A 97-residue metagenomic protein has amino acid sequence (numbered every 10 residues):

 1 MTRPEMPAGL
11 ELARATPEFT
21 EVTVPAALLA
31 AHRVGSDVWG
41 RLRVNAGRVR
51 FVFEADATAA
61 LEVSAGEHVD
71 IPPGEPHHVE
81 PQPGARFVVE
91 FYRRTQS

Functional and structural regions predicted by a protein language model:
M1-V34: A short, N-terminal "cap"/entry segment at the start of jelly-roll beta-barrel domains of the cupin/DSBH fold
A30-S36, V52-F53, A60-E62, V79-P81: Short histidine-centered beta-strand/loop micro-motifs that create catalytic or ligand/metal-coordination sites
S36-F51: Short, conserved beta-strand element in jelly-roll/cupin
R41, H68, H78: Short, surface-exposed charged micro-motifs
A46-R50, D56-A57, T95: Short, charged/polar surface micro-motifs in flexible loops or helix N-caps
F51-V52, I71, P76-Q82, V89: Short beta-strand His + acidic residue motifs that chelate non-heme Fe in jelly-roll/DSBH and cupin folds
D56-G74: Short acidic-glycine-tyrosine-enriched beta hairpin
G84-S97: A short hydrophobic beta-strand segment most commonly corresponding to one strand of the jelly-roll/cupin
